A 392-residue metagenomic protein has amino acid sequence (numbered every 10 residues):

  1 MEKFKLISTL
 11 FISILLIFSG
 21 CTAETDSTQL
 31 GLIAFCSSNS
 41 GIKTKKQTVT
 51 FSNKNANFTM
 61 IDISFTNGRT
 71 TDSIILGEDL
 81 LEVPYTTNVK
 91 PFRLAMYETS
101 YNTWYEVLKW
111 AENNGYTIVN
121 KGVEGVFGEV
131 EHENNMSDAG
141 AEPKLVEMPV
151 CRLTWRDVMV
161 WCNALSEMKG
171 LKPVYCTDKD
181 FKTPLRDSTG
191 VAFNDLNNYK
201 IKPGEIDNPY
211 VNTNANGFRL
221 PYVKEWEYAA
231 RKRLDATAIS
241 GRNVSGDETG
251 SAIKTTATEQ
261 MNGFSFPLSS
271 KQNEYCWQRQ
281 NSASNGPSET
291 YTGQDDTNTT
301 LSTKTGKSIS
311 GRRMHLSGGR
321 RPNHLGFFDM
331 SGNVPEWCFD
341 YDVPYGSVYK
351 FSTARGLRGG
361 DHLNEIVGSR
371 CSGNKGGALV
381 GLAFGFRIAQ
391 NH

Functional and structural regions predicted by a protein language model:
M1-S8: Bacterial N-terminal signal peptides that target proteins for export
T9-I17: Bacterial N-terminal signal peptides
L16-N55: Bacterial Sec-dependent N-terminal signal peptides
G41-D62, P209-Y210, A215-F218: GGW-centered surface loops in extracellular recognition modules
T50-E124, P149-E167, G332: A short glycine-rich, aromatic-capped structural motif
R93-L94, E124-V126, V130-E131, D138-W155 (+3 more regions): A glycine-rich, coil/turn loop motif that links secondary-structure elements
D157-R370: Functional-site microenvironments in short loops/helix caps that host divalent-cation chemistry
L382-H392: Short, structured beta-strand segments at or near domain termini in extracellular proteins/domains
